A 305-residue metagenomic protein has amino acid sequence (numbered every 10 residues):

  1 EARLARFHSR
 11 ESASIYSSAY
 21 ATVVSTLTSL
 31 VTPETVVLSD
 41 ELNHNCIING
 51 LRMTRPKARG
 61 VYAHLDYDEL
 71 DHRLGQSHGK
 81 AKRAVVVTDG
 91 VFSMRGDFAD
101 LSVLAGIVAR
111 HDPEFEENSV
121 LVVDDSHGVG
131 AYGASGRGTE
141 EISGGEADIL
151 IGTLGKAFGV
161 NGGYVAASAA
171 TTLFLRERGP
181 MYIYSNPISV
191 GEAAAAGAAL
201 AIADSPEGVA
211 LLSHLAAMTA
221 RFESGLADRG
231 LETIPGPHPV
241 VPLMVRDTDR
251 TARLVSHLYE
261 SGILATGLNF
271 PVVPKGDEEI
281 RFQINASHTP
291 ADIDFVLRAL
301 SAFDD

Functional and structural regions predicted by a protein language model:
E1-S25: Short loop-beta-helix segment that forms the pyridoxal 5′-phosphate
R6, E260-L264, V272-D305: PLP-dependent enzyme catalytic core of the Aspartate aminotransferase-like
T26-N45: Conserved PLP-anchoring active-site segment centered on the Schiff-base-forming lysine
E41-G50, P56, G276: Short, glycine/polar-rich helix-capping loops at beta-to-alpha or helix-loop-helix junctions that flank or form
G60, H64-V122: Active-site phosphate-binding strand-loop segment of PLP-dependent enzymes
E141-F174: Active-site PLP attachment segment
A194-A210, S224-R229: Amphipathic alpha-helix from the class-I
V209-A220, A227-G262, V272, D277 (+1 more regions): Conserved PLP-binding catalytic core of the aspartate aminotransferase-like
